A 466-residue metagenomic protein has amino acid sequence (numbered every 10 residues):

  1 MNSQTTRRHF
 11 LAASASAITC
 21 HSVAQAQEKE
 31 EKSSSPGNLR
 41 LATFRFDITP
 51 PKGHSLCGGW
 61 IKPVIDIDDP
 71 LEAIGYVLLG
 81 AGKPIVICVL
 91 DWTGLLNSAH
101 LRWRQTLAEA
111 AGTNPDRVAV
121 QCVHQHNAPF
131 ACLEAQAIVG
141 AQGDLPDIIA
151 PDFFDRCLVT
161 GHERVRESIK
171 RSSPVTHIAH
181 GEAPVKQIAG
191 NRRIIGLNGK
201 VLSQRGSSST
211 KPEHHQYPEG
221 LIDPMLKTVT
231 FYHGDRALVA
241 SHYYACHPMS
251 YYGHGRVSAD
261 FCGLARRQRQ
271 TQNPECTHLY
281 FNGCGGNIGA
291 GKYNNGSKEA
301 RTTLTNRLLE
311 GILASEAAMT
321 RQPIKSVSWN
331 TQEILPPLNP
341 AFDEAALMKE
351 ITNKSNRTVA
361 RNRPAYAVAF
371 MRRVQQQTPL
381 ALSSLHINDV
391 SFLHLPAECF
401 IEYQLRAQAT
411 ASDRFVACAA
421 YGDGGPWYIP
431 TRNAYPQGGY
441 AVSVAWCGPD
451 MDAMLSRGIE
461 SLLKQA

Functional and structural regions predicted by a protein language model:
M1, E28-E31: Generic cytosolic/nucleocytoplasmic N-terminal low-complexity/intrinsically disordered segments
M1-I18: N-terminal secretory signal peptides and thylakoid transit peptides that target proteins across membranes
A24-A26: Boundary at the C-terminal end of the N-terminal hydrophobic targeting segment
E30-C276, G283-G285, Y293-T303, E316 (+1 more regions): Conserved beta-alpha junction segments in alpha/beta enzyme cores
N306-E310, A314: Hydrophobic structural segments
